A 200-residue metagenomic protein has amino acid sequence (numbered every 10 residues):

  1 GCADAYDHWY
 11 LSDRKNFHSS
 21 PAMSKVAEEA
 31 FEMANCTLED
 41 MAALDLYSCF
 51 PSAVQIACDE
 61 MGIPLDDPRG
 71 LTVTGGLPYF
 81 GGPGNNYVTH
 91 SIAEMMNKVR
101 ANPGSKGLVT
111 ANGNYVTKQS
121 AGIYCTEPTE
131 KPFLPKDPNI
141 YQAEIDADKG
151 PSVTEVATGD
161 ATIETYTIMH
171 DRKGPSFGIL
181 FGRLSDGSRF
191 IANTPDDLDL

Functional and structural regions predicted by a protein language model:
G1-C2, L38-L46, D67-G75, N102-N112: Beta-strand segments within the central parallel beta-sheet cores of soluble alpha/beta enzyme folds
D4-E29, F80-H90, E94: Active-site pocket-shaping loop/turn-to-helix segments
M23-F31, D40-D45, F50-A57, I92: Extended, hydrophobic alpha-helical segments in both membrane/secreted and soluble proteins
V26-D40, E155, D197-L200: Phosphate/pyrophosphate-binding loops at sites that engage ATP/ADP/AMP, CoA/4′-phosphopantetheine, polyphosphate
E29-C36, D59-I63, K98: Conserved helix-loop functional segments at active or binding sites
S52-I56, P78-L200: Conserved beta-strand-centric core segments of catalytic alpha/beta enzyme folds
Q55-L77: Flexible glycine/proline-rich, aromatic-decorated loop/lid segments
